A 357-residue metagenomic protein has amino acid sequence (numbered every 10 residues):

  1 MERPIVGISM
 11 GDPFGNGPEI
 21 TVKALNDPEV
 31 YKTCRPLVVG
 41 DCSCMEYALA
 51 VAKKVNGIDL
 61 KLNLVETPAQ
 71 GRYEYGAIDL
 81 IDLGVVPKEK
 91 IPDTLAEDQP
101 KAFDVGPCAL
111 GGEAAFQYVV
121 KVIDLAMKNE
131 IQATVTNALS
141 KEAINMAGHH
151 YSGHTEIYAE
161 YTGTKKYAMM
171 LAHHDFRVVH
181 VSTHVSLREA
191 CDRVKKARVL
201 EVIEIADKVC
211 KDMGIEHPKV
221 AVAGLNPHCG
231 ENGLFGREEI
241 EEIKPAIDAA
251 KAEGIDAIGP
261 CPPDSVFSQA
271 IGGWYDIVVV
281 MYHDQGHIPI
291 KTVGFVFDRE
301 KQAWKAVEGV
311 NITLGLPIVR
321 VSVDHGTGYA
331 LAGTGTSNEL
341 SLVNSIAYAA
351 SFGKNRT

Functional and structural regions predicted by a protein language model:
M1-H154, V199-A221, L225-M281, Q285-N311 (+1 more regions): Contiguous, glycine/small-aliphatic-enriched amphipathic segments in soluble metabolic enzymes
A102-F103, V185-L187: Gly-rich Lys/Arg/Thr-decorated short loops/hinges at beta-loop-alpha junctions or inter-strand turns that position
H149-R177, T183-S186: Flexible loop/hinge segments that line or gate small-molecule binding clefts
E156-K165, L187-K211: Active-site glycine-rich loop that binds ribose-phosphate moieties when present
V181, L314: Substrate-binding rim/cap in mid-to-C-terminal beta-strand-loop elements of soluble/periplasmic
